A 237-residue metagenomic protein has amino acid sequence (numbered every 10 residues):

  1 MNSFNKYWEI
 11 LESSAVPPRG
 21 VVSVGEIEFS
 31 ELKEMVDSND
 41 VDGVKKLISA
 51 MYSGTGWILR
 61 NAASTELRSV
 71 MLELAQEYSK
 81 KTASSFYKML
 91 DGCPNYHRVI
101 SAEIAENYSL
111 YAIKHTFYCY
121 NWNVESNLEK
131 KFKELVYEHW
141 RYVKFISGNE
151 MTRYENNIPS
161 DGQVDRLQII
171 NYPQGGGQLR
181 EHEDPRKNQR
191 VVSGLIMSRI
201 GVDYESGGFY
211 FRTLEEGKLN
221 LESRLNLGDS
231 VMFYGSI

Functional and structural regions predicted by a protein language model:
M1-G54: Fe(II)/2-oxoglutarate
P18, F29, Y96, Y111-I113 (+2 more regions): Long beta-sheet-rich domains in secretory-pathway and surface-associated proteins
G54-G56, F117, V164-L167, N188-G194 (+1 more regions): Extracellular structured ligand-interaction cores
W57-A63: Short amphipathic
Q76-K88: Cytochrome P450 catalytic domain signature, combining two hallmark sequence patches
I100-R166: Signature of the catalytic double-stranded beta-helix
I169-P185, R199: Conserved short histidine dyad/triad with adjacent acidic residue
E181, Q189-V191, S198-I237: Catalytic core of Fe(II)/2-oxoglutarate
